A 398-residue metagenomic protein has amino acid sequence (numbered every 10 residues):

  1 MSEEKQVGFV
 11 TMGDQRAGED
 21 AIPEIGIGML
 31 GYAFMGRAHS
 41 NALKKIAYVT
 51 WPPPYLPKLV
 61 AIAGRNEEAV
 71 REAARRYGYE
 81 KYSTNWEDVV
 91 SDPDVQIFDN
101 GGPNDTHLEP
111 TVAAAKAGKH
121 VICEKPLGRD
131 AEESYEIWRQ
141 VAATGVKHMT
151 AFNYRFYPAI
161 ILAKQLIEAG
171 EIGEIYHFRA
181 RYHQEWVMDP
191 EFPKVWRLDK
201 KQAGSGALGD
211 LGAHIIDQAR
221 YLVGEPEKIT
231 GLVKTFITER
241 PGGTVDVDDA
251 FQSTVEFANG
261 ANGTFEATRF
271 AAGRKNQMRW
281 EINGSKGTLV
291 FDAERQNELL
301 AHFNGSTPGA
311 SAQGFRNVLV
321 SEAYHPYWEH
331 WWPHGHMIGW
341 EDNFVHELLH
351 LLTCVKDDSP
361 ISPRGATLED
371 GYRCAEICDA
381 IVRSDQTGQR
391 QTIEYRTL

Functional and structural regions predicted by a protein language model:
S2-A21, N153, K228, T244 (+4 more regions): C-terminal glycine/acidic-rich active-site capping loop/insertion
S2-Y77: N-terminal Rossmann-like dinucleotide-binding module
K5, V146, G173-H177, R383-L398: C-terminal capping/lid region of NAD(P)-dependent oxidoreductase domains
P57-L59, V95, I175, P226: Core-facing hydrophobic residues within beta-strands of well-ordered domains
N66-E68, Y77-Q140: Beta-loop-alpha module in the N-terminal Rossmann-like domain of NAD(P)-dependent dehydrogenases, especially those
S83, C123, R129, H148-T150 (+2 more regions): Hydrophobic residues in well-ordered beta-strands that form the structural core
V146, Y154-V245, Q252, L299 (+1 more regions): Predominantly a Rossmann-like dinucleotide-binding segment in NAD(P)-dependent oxidoreductases
A213, E266-R274, H336: Glycine-rich phosphate/pyrophosphate-binding beta-alpha loops
